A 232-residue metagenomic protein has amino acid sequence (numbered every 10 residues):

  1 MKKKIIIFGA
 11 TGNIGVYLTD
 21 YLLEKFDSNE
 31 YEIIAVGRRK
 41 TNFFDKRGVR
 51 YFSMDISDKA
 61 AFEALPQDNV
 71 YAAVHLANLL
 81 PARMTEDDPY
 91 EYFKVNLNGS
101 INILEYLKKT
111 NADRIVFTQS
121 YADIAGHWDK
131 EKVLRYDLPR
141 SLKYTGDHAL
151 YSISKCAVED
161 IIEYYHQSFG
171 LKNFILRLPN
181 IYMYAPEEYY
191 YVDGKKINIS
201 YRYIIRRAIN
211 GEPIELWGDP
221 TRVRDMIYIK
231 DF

Functional and structural regions predicted by a protein language model:
K3-K25: N-terminal Rossmann NAD(P)H-binding glycine-rich loop of SDR-like oxidoreductase domains
D45-D58: Rossmann-fold cofactor-recognition segment
Y51, Y92-F93, L107: A hydrophobic alpha-helix adjacent to the NAD(P)-binding/active-site core of NAD(P)-dependent oxidoreductases, strongly
I56-V95, G126: NAD(P)H-binding glycine-rich loop region in Rossmannoid oxidoreductase-like domains and their noncatalytic homologs
L79-R83, Y121-W128, P179-Y182: Active-site segment of SDR-like NAD(P)-dependent oxidoreductases
I101-L150: Conserved Rossmann-fold NAD(P)-dependent oxidoreductase catalytic core, especially the SDR/UDP-sugar
E131, E163-V223, I229-D231: NAD(P)-dependent short-chain dehydrogenase/reductase
L150, S154-A157: Active-site helix of classical SDR
